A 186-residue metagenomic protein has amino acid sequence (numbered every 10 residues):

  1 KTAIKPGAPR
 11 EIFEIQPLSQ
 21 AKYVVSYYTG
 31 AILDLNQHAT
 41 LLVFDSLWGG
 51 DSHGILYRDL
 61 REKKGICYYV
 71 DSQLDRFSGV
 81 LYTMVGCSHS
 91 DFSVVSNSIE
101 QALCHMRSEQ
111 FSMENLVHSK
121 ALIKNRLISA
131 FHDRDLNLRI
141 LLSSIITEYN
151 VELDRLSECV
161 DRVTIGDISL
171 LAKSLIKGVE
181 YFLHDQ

Functional and structural regions predicted by a protein language model:
K1-L35, S46-N97, L156-V179, Q186: Non-catalytic beta-strand/loop surface segments
A39: Regulatory input/activation interfaces that engage signals or partners
H53, S108-E109, N150, I165: Alpha-helix boundary/capping and short turn/kink residues
D71-A130: M16/insulysin-pitrilysin zinc metalloprotease superfamily fold
V117-Q186: C-terminal regions of mature proteins
